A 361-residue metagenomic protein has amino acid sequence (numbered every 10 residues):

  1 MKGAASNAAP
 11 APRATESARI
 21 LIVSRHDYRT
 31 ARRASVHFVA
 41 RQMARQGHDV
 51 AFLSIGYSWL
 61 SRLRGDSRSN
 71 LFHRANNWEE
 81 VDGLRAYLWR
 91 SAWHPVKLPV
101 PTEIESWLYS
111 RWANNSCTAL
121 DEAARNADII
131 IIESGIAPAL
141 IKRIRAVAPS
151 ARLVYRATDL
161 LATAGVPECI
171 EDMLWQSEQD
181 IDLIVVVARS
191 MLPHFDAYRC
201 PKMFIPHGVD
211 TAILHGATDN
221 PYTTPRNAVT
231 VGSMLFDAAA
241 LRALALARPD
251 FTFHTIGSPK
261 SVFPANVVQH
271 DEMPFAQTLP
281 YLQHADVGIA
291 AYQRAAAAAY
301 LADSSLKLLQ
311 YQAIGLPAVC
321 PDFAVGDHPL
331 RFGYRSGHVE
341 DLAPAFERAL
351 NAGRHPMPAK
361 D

Functional and structural regions predicted by a protein language model:
M1-F72, A245: N-terminal subdomain of nucleotide-sugar transferases
T30-A34, E272, A276, P280 (+2 more regions): Nucleotide-sugar-dependent
V39, N114-A127, R143, L160 (+1 more regions): Membrane-proximal helix-turn-helix segments that form the acceptor-binding/catalytic region of lipid-linked
V100-S110, C117-A137: Short N-terminal targeting/anchoring amphipathic segment
S106-W107, D210-H284, L308, S336-V339: Conserved catalytic-core segment of nucleotide-activated headgroup transferases in glycan assembly
L161-A162, I181-K202, D327-H328: A short, active-site helix/loop in glycosyltransferases that binds the activated sugar's phosphate group
S190, I205-T211: Carbohydrate-associated surface elements
D327-R348: Change "using UDP/GDP/dTDP sugars" to "using nucleotide sugars
